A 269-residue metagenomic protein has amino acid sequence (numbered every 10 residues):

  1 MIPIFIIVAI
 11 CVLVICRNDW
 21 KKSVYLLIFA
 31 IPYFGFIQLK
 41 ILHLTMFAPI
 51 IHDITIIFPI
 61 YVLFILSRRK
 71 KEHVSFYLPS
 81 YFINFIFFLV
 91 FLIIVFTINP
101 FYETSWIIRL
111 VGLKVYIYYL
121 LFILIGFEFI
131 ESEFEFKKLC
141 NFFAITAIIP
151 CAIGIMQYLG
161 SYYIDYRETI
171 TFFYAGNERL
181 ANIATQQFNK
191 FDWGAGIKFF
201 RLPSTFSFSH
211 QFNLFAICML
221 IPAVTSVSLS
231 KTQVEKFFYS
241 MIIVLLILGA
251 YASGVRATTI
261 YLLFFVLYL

Functional and structural regions predicted by a protein language model:
M1-C11, Y33, I37, F47-L66 (+3 more regions): Membrane-embedded alpha-helical segments of multi-pass membrane proteins, especially the transmembrane helices
M1-I2, C16-K22, A252-A257: Transmembrane helix interruption/hinge and helix-loop junction motifs
A9, L121, K137-I164, N177-G254 (+1 more regions): Alpha-helical transmembrane segments of multi-pass inner-membrane proteins
C11-W20, I60-H73, T97, I125-E135 (+2 more regions): Structural signal for the C-terminal ends of transmembrane alpha-helices and the immediately following loop
I15-L42, I51-L120: N-terminal hydrophobic segments of proteins, predominantly signal-anchor/transmembrane helices of inner/organellar
I15-N18, H43, F76, Y102-I108 (+3 more regions): Juxtamembrane loop-transmembrane helix junctions in multi-pass integral membrane proteins, especially the extracellular
S23-F29, F76-F91, I117, G126-Y174: Interfacial loop-to-transmembrane-helix boundary motif in multi-pass membrane proteins
R68-E72, P100-T104, E131, S161-Y166 (+3 more regions): Transmembrane helix-loop junctions in multipass membrane proteins, especially transporters and channels
